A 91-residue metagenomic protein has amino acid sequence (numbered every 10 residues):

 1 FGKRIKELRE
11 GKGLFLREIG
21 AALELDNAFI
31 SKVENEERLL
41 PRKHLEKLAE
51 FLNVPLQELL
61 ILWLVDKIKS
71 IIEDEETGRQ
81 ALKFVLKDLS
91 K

Functional and structural regions predicted by a protein language model:
F1-G11: A short, Lys/Arg-rich alpha-helix, primarily the initiator
I5, L16, N27, R42-L45: Helix-turn-helix DNA-binding elements, focusing on the entry/boundary residues of the two helices that contact DNA
R9, G20, A49: The alpha-helix within a helix-turn-helix
G13-K32: Short alpha-helical DNA-recognition segment
E24, P41-E58: DNA major-groove recognition helix of helix-turn-helix/homeodomain DNA-binding modules
L60-K91: Interfacial/linker helices and their anchor residues that mediate assembly or domain coupling
